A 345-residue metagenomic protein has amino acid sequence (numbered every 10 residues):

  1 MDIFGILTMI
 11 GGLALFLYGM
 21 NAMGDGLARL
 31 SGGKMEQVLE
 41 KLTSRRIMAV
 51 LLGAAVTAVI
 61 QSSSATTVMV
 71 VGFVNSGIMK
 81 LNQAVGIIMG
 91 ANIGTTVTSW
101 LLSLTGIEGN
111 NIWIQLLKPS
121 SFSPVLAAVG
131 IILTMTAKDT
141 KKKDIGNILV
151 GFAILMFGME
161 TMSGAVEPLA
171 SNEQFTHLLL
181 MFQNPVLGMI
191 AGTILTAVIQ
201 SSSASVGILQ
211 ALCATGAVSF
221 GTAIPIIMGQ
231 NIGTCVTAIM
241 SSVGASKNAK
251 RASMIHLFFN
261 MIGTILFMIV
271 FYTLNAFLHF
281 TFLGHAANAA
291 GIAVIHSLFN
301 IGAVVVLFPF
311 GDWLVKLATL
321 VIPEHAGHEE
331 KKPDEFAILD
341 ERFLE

Functional and structural regions predicted by a protein language model:
M1-R46, I145-I194, L212-T215: Helix-loop-helix hairpins and the membrane-proximal interhelical loops of multi-pass alpha-helical transport proteins
M9-N21, G53-T57, V125-A137, V150-M162 (+3 more regions): Hydrophobic core segments of alpha-helical transmembrane domains in multi-pass membrane transport and ion-translocation
L42-M69, P185-I208: Hydrophobic alpha-helical transmembrane segments of multi-pass integral membrane proteins, predominantly secondary
V59-T66, V85-L101, P119-V125, L155 (+5 more regions): Membrane-embedded alpha-helical segments of transport systems, primarily multispan ion/solute transporters
I78-G90, S219-I226, N248-F258: Membrane-interface alpha-helices at helix entry/exit sites of multi-pass transporters
W100-Q115, L133-A137, E167, S171-T176 (+4 more regions): Transmembrane helix-loop junctions at the membrane interface of multipass transporters and ion channels
W113-L126, H177, M181-Q183, S219-G233: Structural signature of hydrophobic alpha-helical transmembrane segments
G311-E345: Non-transmembrane accessory domains of multi-pass membrane transporters/channels
